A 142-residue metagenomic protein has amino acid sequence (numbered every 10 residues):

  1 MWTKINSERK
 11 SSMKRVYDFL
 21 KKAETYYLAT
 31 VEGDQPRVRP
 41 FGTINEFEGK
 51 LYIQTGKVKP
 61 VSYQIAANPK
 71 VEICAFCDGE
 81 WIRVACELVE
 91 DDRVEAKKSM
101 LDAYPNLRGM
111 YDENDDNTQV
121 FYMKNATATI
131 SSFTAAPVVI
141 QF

Functional and structural regions predicted by a protein language model:
M1-T25: N-terminal leader/targeting segments and the immediate start of mature chains
W2, Y27-A29, G42-K50: Short, basic, glycine/proline-bearing loop/turn elements
W2-N6, R83-F142: Charged, gly/pro-rich active-site loop segments
D18-E32, V71-I73: A short, Trp-centered hydrophobic/proline-enriched beta-strand micro-motif
I44-G79: A short mixed-secondary-structure module that forms the rim of ligand-binding clefts
